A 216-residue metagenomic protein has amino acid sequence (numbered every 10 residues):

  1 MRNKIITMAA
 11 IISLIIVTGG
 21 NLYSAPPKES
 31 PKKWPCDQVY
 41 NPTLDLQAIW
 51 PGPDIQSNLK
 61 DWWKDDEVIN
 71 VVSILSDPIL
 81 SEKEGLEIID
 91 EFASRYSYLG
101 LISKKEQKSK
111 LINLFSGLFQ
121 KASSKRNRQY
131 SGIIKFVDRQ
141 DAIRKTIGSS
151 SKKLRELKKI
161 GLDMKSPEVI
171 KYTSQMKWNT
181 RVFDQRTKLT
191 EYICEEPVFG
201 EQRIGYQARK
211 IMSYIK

Functional and structural regions predicted by a protein language model:
M1-A9: Bacterial N-terminal signal peptides that target proteins for export
A9-T18: Bacterial N-terminal signal peptides
V17-P27: Bacterial Sec-dependent signal peptides at the C-terminal "C-region" and cleavage site
A25-K108: N-terminal Sec/ER secretory leader and immediately downstream segment of secreted/extracellular precursors
L101-S131: Short, charge-rich amphipathic alpha-helices with coiled-coil/heptad character
I102-K105, K135-K171: Amphipathic, heptad-repeat alpha-helices with coiled-coil/zipper character that mediate oligomerization and scaffolding
N127, S131-I134, D138-D141, K145 (+2 more regions): Heptad-repeat alpha-helical rod positions in long coiled-coil/spectrin-like domains
D163-K216: Alpha-helical oligomerization segments
